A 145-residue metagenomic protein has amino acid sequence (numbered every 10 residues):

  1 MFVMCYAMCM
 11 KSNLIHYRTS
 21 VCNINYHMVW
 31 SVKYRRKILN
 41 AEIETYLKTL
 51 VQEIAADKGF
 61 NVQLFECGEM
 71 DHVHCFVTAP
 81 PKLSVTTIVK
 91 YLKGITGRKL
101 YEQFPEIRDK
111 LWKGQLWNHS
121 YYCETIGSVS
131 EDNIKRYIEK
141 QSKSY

Functional and structural regions predicted by a protein language model:
M1-Y145: Basic nucleic-acid-binding interfaces
